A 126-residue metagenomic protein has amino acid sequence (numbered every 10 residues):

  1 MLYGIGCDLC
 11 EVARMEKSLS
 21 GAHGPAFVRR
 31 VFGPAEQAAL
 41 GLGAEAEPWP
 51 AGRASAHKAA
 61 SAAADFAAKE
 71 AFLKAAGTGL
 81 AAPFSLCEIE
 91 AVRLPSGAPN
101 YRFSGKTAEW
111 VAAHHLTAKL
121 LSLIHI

Functional and structural regions predicted by a protein language model:
M1-I124: Core catalytic alpha/beta fold that binds nucleotide/phospho-ligands
